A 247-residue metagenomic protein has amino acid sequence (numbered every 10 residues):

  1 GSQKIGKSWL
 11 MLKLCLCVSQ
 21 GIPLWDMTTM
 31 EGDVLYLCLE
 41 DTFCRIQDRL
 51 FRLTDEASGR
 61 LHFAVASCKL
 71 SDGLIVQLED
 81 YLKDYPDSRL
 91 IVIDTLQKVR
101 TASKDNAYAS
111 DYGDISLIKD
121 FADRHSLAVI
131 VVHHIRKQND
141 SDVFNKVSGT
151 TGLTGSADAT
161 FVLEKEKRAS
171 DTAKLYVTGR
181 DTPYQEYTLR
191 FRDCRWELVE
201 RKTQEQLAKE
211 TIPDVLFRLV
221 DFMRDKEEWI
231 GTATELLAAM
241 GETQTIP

Functional and structural regions predicted by a protein language model:
K4, S8-W9, L37, L90 (+1 more regions): Phosphate-binding/switch region of NTP-binding enzymes
L10, L14: Hydrophobic positions on the alpha1 helix immediately C-terminal to the Walker A/P-loop
S19: Gly/Ala-rich phosphate-binding loop of Rossmann-like dinucleotide-binding domains, activating on the conserved
P23, M27-G113, L117-D120, R180 (+2 more regions): Conserved inter-motif catalytic segment of the P-loop NTP-binding fold
T42, I46, L70, L74 (+8 more regions): Helical mechanochemical/support elements of P-loop NTPase systems and associated helical scaffolds
Y187-P247: DNA transaction DNA-binding modules
